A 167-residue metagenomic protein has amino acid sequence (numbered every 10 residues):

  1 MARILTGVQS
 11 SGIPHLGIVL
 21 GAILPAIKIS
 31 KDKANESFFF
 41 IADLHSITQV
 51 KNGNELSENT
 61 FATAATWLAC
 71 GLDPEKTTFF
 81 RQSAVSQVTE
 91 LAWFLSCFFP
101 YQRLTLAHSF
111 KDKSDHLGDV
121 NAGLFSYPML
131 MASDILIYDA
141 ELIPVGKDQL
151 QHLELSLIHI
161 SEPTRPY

Functional and structural regions predicted by a protein language model:
A2-S133: N-terminal Rossmann-like or analogous alpha/beta NTP/dinucleotide-binding catalytic cores that position adenine
V8, A140, T164: Glycine-rich, N-terminal phosphate-binding loop of Rossmann-like dinucleotide-binding domains
A122, D139-K147: Short beta-strand->loop
P144-L157: Glycine-rich ThDP/TPP pyrophosphate-binding loop and its adjacent helix/strand module within ThDP-dependent enzymes
I158-Y167: Single conserved hydrophobic/aromatic residue that forms the stacking wall/gate of nucleotide- or nucleobase-binding
